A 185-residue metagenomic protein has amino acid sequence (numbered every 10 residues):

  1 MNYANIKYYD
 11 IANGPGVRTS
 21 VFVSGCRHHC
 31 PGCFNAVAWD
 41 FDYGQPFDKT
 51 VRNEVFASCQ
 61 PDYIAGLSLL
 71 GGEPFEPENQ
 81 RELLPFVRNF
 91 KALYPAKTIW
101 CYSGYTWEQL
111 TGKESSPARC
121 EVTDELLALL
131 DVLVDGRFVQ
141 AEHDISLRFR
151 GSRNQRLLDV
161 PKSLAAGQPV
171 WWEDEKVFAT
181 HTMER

Functional and structural regions predicted by a protein language model:
M1-F22, P31, N35-D42, P169-W171 (+2 more regions): N-terminal [4Fe-4S]-dependent radical SAM core
M1-Y3, V17, N35-S115, E121 (+1 more regions): Conserved Radical SAM active-site core
H28: Glycine-centered loop/turn positions within well-structured domains that cap or flank conserved ligand/cofactor-binding
E76, A141-E142: Short glycine-rich, flexible loops that bind phosphorylated cofactors or substrates
F86-K91, H143-R185: P-loop/Walker A phosphate-binding loop and immediately adjacent motor/lid segment at beta-alpha junctions
E125-A128, G151: Short, conserved loop/helix-junction motifs that constitute active-site signature segments in enzyme catalytic cores
D131: Receiver (REC) domain switch/active-site residues of two-component response regulators
